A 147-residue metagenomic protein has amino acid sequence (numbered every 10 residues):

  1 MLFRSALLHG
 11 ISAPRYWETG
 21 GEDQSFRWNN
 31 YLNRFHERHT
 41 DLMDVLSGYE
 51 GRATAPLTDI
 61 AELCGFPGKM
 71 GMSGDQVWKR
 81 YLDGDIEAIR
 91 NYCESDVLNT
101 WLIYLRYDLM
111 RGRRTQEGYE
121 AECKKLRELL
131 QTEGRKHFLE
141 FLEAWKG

Functional and structural regions predicted by a protein language model:
M1-N91, S95-E117, K124, E128-R135: Metal-dependent phosphoesterase core characteristic of DEDDh/y 3'-5' exonuclease domains
K136-E140: A structural boundary/capping signal
